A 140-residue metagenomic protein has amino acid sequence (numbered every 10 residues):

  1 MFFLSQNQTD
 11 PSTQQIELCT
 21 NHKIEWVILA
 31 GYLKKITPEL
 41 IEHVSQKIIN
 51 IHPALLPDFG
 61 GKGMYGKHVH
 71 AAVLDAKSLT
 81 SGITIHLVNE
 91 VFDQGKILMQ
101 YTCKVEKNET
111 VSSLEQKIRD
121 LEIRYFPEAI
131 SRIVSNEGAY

Functional and structural regions predicted by a protein language model:
M1-Y140: One-carbon transfer enzymes
